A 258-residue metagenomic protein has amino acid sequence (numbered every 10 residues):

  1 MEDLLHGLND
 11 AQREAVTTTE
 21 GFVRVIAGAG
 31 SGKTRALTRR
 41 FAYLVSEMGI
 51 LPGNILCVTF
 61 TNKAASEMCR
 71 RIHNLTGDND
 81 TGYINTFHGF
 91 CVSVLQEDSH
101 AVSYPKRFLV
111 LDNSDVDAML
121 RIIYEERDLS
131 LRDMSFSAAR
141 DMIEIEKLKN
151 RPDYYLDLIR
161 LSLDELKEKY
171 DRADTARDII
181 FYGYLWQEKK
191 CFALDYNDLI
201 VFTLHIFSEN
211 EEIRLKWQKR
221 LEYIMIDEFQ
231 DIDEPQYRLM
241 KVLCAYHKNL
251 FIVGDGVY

Functional and structural regions predicted by a protein language model:
M1-L4: Conserved adenine-nucleotide phosphate-binding loops and their immediately adjacent elements
G7-T17, G21-V25, A36, L56 (+4 more regions): Conserved helicase NTPase motor core
G28, R40, R71, L75 (+3 more regions): Residue-level signal for well-ordered alpha-helical positions
S31-G32: ATP-binding Walker
R35-I50, E67, R71, K241: Walker A/P-loop NTP-binding motif
L44-F60, N249: Conserved SF1/SF2 helicase motif Ia
N54-D141: Conserved P-loop NTPase-based nucleic-acid remodeling module centered on helicase motor cores
D117, R121-A193, E211: Basic/charged alpha-beta structural segments of nucleotide/phosphate-handling enzymes
